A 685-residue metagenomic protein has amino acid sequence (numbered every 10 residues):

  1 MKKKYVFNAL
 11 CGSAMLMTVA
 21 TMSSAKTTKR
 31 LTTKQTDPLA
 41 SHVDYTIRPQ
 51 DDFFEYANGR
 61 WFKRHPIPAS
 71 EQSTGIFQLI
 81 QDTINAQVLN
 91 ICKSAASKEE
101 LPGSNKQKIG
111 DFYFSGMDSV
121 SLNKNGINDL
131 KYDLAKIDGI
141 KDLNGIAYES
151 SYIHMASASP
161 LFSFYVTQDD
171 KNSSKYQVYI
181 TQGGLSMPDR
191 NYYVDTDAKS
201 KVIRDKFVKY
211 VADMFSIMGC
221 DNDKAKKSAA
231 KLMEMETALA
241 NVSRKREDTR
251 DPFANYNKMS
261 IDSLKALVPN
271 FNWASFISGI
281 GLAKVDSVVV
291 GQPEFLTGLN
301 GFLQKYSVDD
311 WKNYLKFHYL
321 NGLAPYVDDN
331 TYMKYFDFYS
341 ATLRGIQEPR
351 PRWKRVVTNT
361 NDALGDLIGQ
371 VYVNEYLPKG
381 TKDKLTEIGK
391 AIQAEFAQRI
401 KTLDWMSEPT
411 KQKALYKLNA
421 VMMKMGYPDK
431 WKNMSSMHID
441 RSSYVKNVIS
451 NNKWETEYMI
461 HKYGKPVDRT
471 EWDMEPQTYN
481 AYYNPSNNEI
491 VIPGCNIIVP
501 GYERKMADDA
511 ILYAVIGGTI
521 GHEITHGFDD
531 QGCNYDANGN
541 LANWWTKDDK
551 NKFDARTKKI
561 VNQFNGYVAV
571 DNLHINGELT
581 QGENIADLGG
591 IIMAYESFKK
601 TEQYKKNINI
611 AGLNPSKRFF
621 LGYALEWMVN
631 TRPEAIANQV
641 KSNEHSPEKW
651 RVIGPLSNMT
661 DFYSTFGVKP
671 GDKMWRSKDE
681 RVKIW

Functional and structural regions predicted by a protein language model:
M1-R30: Bacterial Sec-dependent N-terminal signal peptides
N8, T27-L31, L232, L267-N270 (+5 more regions): Intrinsically disordered, low-complexity linker/terminal regions across diverse proteins
T28-S41: Short, Gly/Pro- and small/polar-rich lid/capping loops
T32, R48-D51, Y56-M117: Active-site-surrounding "flap" and adjacent substrate/cofactor-binding loops of secreted or lumenal enzymes, prototyped
H42-K63, Y193, D197-S216, Q581 (+1 more regions): Hydrophobic/aromatic-rich, well-ordered segments within soluble, folded domains that form packed cores
W61-H65, M187-P188, P500: Short, solvent-exposed loop/turn elements at domain surfaces
S70-C92, D223-V242, L512-G518, A611 (+1 more regions): Short secondary-structure subsegments characteristic of cysteine-rich extracellular domains
A95-A391: Noncatalytic, helix-rich "gating/capping" subdomain that lines the substrate-entry/channel surface of large enzyme
